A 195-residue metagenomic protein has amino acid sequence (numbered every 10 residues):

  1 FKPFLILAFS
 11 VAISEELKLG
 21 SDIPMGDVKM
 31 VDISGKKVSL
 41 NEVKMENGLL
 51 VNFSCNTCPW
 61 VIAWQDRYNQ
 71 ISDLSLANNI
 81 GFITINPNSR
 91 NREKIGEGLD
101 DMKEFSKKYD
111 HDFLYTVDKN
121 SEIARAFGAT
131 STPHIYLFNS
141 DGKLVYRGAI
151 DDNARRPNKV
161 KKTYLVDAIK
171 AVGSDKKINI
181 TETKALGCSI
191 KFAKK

Functional and structural regions predicted by a protein language model:
F1-E16: Bacterial Sec-dependent N-terminal signal peptides
I13-N41: N-terminal "domain-start" segment that seeds a small globular fold
N41-W64, Y68, I169: Short active-site neighborhood of thiol/selenol oxidoreductases, capturing the structured segment around
L49-N52, G81-N86, L114-V117, L137: Structural recognition of the beta-strand scaffold that forms the well-ordered cores of secreted hydrolase catalytic
N56-T57, P87-R92, A154-R156: Second-shell loop/turn segments in exported
I62-K108, K119-A124: Structural microenvironment flanking redox-active thiols in thiol-disulfide oxidoreductases
M102-N139, L144-V145: Short, internal strand/loop/helix patches that form the active-site neighborhood or redox-interaction surface
L137-K195: Thiol-/selenol-based redox modules, centered on thioredoxin-like and closely related oxidoreductase domains
